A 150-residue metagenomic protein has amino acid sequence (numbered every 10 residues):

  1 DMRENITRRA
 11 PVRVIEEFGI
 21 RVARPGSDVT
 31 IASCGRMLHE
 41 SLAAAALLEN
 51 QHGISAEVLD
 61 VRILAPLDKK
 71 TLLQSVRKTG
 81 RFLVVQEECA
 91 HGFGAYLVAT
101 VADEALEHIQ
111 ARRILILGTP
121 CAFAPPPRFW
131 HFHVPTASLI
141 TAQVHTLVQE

Functional and structural regions predicted by a protein language model:
D1-E150: Thiamine diphosphate
